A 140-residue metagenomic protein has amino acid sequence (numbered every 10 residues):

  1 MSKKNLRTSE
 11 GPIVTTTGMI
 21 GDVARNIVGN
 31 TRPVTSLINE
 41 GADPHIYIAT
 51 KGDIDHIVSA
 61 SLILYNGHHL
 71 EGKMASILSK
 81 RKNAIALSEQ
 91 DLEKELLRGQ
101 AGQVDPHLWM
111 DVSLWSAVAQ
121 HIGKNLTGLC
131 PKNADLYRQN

Functional and structural regions predicted by a protein language model:
M1-N140: Extracytoplasmic metal-acquisition and chelation regions
